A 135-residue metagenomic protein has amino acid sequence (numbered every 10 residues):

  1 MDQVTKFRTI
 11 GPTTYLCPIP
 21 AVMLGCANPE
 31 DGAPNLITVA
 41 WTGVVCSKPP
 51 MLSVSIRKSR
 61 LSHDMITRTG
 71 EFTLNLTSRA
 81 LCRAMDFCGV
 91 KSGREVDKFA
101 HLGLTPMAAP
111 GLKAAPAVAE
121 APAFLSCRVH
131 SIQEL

Functional and structural regions predicted by a protein language model:
M1-T38, G43-L135: Active-site-proximal mixed secondary-structure blocks
